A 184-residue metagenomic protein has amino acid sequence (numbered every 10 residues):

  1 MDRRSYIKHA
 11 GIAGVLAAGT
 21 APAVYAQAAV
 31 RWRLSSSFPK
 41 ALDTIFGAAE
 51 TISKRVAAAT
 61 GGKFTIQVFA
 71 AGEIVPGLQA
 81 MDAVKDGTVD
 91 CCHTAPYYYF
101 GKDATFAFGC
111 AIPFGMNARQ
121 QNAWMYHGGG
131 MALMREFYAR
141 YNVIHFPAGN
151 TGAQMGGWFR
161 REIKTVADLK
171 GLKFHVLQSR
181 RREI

Functional and structural regions predicted by a protein language model:
S5-A26: N-terminal export signals
A21-S37, E50, A57-T65, A139 (+1 more regions): Immediate post-signal peptide segment of exported/extracytoplasmic ligand-binding proteins
R33-E50, A71-V75: Extracytoplasmic "Venus flytrap"
L42-Q67, G129, R181-I184: Short, polar/charged alpha-helical segment
S53-K54, K85, A95-I184: Contiguous mixed-secondary-structure segments that line small-molecule binding/active-site clefts of soluble domains
G62-F64, A80-T94, K173-F174: Alpha-to-beta junction loops
F69-D82, E162, L177-R180: Short helix-initiation/N-cap motifs at beta->coil->alpha
